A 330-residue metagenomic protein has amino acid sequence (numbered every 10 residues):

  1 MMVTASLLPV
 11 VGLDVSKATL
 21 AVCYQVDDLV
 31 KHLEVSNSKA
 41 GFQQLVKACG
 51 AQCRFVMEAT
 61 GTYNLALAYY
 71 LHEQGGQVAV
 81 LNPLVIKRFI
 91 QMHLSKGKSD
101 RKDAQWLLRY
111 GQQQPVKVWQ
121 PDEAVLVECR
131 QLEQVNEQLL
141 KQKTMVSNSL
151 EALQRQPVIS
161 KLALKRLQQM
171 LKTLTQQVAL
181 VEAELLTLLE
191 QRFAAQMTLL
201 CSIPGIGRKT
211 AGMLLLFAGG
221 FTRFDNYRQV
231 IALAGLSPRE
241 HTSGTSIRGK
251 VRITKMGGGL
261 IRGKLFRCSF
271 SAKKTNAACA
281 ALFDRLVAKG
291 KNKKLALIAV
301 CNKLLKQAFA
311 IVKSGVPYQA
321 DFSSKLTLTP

Functional and structural regions predicted by a protein language model:
M2, A183-G205, L214-G220: Extended, structured, electrostatic nucleic-acid-contact surfaces
M2-Q25, L107: Gly/Thr-rich phosphate-binding beta-strand-loop-beta motif of the actin/hexokinase/Hsp70
D27-R54: Nucleic-acid-processing active sites and adjacent nucleic-acid-binding tracks, predominantly divalent metal-dependent
C53-Y63: Short glycine-rich phosphate-binding loop at a beta-alpha junction
A79-L199: Long, charge-rich intrinsically disordered scaffolds of nucleic-acid metabolism proteins
L199, R208, G212-K289, K293 (+1 more regions): Phosphate-backbone recognition surface of nucleic-acid-processing proteins
T245-S246, L282-P330: Low-complexity, acidic/Ser/Thr- and charged residue-rich accessory regions of DNA metabolism proteins
